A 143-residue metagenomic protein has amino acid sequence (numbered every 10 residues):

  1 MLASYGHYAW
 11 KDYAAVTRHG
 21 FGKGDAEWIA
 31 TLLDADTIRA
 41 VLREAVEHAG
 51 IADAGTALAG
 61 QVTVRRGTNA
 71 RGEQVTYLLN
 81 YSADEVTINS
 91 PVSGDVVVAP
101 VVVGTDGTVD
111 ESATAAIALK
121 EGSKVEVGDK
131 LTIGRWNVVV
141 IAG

Functional and structural regions predicted by a protein language model:
M1-G143: A conserved amphipathic helix/loop scaffold that creates a polar/acidic microenvironment used either to coordinate
